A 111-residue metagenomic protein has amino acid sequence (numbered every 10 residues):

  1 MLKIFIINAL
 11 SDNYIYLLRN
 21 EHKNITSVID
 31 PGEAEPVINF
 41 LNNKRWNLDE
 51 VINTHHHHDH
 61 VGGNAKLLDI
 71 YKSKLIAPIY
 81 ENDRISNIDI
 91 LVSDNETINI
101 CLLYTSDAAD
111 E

Functional and structural regions predicted by a protein language model:
M1-W46: Conserved beta-strand hairpin/beta-sheet module of binuclear metal-dependent hydrolase folds, prominently
I15-L17, K72, T105: Compositionally biased, intrinsically disordered low-complexity regions enriched in proline and serine
R19-K23, H55, S106: Short, mixed-charge, low-aromatic patches
T26, E33-L103: Active-site HxH/HxHxD metal-binding segment of metal-dependent hydrolases
Y104-E111: Conserved small/polar residues in nucleotide/adenosyl-binding loops
